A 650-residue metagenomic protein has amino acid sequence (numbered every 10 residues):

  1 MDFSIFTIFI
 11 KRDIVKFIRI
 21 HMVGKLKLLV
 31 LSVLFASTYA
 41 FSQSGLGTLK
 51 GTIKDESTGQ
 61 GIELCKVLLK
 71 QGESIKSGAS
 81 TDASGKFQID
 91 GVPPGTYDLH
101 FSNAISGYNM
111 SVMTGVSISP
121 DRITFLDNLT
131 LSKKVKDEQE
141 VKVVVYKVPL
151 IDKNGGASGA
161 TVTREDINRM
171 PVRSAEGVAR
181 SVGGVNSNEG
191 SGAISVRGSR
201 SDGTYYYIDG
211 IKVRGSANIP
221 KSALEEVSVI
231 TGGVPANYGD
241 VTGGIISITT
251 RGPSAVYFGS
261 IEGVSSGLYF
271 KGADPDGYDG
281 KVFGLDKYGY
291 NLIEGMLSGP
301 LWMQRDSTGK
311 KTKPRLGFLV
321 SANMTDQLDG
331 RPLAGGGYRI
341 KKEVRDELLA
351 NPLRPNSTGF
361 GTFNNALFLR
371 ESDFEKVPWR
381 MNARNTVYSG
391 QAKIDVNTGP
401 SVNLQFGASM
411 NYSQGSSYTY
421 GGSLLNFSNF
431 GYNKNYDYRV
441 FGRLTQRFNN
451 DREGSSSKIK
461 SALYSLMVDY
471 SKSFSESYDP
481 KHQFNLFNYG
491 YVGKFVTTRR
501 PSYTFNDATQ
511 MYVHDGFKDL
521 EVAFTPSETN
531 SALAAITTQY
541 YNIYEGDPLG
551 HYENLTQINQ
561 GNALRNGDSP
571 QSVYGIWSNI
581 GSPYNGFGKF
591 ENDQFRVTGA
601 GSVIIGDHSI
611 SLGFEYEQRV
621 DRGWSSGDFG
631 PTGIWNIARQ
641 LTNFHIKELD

Functional and structural regions predicted by a protein language model:
F41-E140, Y146: Periplasm-facing N-terminal accessory domains of Gram-negative outer-membrane beta-barrel systems
Q43-G45, G91, N188, Y238 (+7 more regions): Short sequence motifs at beta-strands and strand-loop junctions characteristic of Gram-negative outer-membrane
T96, S174, S191, L224 (+6 more regions): Transmembrane beta-barrel architecture of outer-membrane proteins
T114-L126, E140-I245, M296-P300: Periplasmic N-terminal accessory/gating domains of Gram-negative outer-membrane beta-barrel systems
V145, G259-G267, F318-M324, F406-Y412 (+2 more regions): Transmembrane beta-barrel strands of outer-membrane/channel proteins
E226-V234, I245, T250-D306, V320-M324 (+1 more regions): Short strand-turn segments of transmembrane beta-barrel domains in outer membranes, especially the first one or two
K287-S417, Y432-F448, A462: Transmembrane beta-barrel wall of Gram-negative outer-membrane proteins
A408-D650: Replace "related TpsB outer-membrane translocases also match" with "some related outer-membrane beta-barrels such as
